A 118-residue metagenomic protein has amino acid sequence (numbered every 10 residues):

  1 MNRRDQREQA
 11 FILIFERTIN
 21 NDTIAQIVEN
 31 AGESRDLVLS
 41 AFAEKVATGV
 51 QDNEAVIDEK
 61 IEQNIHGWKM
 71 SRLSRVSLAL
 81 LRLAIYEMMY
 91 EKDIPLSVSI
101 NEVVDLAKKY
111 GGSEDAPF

Functional and structural regions predicted by a protein language model:
M1-F118: N-terminal interaction/assembly modules
